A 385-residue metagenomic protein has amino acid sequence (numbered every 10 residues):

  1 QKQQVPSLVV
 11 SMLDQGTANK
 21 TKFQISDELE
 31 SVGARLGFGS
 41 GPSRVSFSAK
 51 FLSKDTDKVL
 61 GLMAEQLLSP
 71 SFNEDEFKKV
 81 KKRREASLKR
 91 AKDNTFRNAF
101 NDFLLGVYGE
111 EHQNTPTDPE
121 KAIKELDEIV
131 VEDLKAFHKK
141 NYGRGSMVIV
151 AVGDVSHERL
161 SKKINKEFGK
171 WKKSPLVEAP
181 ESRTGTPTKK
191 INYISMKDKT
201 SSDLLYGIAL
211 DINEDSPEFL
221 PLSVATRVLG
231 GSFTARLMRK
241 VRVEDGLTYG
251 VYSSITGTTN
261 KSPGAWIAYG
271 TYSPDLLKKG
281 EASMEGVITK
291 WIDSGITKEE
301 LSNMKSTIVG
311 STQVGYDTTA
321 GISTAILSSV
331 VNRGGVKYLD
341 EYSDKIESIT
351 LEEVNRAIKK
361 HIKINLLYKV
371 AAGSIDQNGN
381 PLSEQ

Functional and structural regions predicted by a protein language model:
Q1-D14, K20-L68, K81, E85-K89 (+6 more regions): M16 family metallopeptidases and their MPP-like homologs
Q3, L176-T234: His/Glu-based metal-binding/catalytic segments typifying zinc-dependent metallopeptidases
S69-F72, F77, I129-V131: Peptidyl-prolyl cis-trans isomerase
F72-N73, S156-E158, F168-S174: Bacterial peptidoglycan biogenesis and beta-lactam-recognition machinery
V131-E167, L366-L367: Non-catalytic, conformational "gating/processing" segments within enzyme and secreted inhibitor domains
K135-K140, T188-M196, A357-K360: Short, surface-exposed beta-strand/loop micro-motifs that present aromatic residues
F137, R159-L160, K172, E214-S216 (+1 more regions): Short helix/loop capping segments that flank catalytic or ligand/cofactor-binding pockets
D344, E353-R356: Mature hydrolase/peptidase catalytic cores and their serpin-fold inhibitory cores, especially in secreted
